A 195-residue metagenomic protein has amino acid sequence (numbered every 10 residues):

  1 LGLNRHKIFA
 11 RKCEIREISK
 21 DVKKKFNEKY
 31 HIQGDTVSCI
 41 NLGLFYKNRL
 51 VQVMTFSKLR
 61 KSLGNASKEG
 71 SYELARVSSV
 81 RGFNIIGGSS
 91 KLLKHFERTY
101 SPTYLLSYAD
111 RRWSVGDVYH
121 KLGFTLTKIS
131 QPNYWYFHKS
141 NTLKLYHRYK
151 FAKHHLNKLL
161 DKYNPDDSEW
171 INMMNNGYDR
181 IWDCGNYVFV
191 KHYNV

Functional and structural regions predicted by a protein language model:
N4-P132, N141-T142, N176-Y193: A conserved beta-strand-loop-helix scaffold within acyl/acetyltransferase catalytic domains
T125-D161: Helix-centered, glycine/charged polyanion-binding patches within enzymatic domains that contact phosphate-containing
A152-F189, Y193: A conserved mid-domain beta-alpha-beta active-site/ligand-binding segment of alpha/beta enzyme cores
